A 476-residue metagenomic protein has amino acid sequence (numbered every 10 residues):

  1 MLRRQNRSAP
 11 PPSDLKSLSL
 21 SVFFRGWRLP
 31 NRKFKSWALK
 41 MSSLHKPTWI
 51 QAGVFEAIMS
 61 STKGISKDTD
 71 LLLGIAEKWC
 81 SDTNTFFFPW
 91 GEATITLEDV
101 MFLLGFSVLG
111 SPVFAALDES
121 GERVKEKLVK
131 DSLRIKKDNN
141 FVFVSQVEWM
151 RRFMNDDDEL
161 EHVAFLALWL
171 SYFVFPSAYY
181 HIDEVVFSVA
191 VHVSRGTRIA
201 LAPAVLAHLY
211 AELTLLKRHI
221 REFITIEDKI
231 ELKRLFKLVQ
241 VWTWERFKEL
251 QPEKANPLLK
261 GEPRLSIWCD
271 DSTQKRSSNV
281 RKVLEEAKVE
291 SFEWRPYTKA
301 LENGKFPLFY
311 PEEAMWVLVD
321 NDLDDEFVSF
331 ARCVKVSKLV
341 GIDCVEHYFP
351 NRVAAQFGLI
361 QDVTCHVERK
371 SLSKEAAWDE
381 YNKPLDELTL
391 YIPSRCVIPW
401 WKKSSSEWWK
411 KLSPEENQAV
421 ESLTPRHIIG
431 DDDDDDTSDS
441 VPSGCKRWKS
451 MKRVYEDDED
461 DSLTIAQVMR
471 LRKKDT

Functional and structural regions predicted by a protein language model:
M1-V186, R195, I199-H208, Y348 (+3 more regions): N-terminal leader regions that mediate targeting or early regulatory function
P30, D68-T69, A76-N84, V147-R152 (+3 more regions): Short linear interaction motifs
I58-S61, F88, L97-E98, G110-V113 (+7 more regions): Intrinsically disordered, low-complexity regions enriched in proline, serine, glycine and charged residues
C80, G105, L133, K137 (+13 more regions): Alpha-helical repeat scaffolds in large eukaryotic proteins
N139, F143, E231, L235-V239 (+1 more regions): Extended, charge-rich alpha-helical regions
F153, A190-H192, I230, V363-H366: Extended amphipathic alpha-helical scaffolding regions
Y180-E245, E249-P263: Hydrophobic, mid-to-C-terminal alpha-helical segments
